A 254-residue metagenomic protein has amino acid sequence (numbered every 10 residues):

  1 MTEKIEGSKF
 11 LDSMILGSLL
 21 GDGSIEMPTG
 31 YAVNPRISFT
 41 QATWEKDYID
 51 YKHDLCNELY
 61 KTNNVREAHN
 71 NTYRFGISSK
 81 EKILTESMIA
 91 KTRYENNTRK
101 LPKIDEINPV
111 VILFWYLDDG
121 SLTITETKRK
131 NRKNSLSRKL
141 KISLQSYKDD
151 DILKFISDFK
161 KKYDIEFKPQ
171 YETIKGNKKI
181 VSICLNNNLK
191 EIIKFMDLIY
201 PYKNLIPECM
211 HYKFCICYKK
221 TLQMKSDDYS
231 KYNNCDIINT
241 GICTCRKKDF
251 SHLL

Functional and structural regions predicted by a protein language model:
M1-L254: Internal intein/HINT superfamily modules and their associated LAGLIDADG
